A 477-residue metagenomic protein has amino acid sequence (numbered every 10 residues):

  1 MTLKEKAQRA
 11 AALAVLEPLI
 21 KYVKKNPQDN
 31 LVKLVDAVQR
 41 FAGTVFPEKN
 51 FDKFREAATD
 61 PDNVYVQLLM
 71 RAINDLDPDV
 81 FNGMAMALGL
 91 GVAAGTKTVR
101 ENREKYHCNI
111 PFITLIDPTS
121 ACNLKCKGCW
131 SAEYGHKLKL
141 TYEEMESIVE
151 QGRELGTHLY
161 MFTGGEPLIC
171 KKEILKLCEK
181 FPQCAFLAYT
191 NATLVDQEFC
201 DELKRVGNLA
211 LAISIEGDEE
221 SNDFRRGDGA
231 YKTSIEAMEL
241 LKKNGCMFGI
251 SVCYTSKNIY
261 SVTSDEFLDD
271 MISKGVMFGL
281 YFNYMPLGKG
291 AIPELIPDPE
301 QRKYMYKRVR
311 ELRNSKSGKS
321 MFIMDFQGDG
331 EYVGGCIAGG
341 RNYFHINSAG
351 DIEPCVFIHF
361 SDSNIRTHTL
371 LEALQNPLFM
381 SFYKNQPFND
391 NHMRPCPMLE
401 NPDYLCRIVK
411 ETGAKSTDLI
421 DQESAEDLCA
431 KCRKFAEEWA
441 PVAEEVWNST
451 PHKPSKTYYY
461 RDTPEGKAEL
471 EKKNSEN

Functional and structural regions predicted by a protein language model:
M1-E56, D223-G339, H345-A349, E353 (+1 more regions): Radical SAM enzyme [4Fe-4S]-AdoMet core and its adjacent flexible, acidic and glycine-rich loops/tails across
M1-L3, A7, A11-V15, Y22 (+5 more regions): Flexible mid-to-C-terminal extensions adjoining Fe-S/redox cofactors in radical SAM and related proteins
V32-E198, P464-L470: Conserved alpha-helical substructure of the radical SAM core
G91-P111, M324-F326, G330, N364-M380: Short, charged low-complexity linear segments at domain edges
C122, C126-C129, C336, G350 (+2 more regions): Short cysteine clusters
G128, A132-G135, N342, S361 (+1 more regions): Secreted/processed peptides and extracellular or luminal domains of membrane proteins
A132-H136, D218-E220, P286-K289: A short, flexible beta-alpha/helix-coil linker loop
Y142-F162, C170-N283: Radical SAM/AdoMet-radical enzyme domain recognition
